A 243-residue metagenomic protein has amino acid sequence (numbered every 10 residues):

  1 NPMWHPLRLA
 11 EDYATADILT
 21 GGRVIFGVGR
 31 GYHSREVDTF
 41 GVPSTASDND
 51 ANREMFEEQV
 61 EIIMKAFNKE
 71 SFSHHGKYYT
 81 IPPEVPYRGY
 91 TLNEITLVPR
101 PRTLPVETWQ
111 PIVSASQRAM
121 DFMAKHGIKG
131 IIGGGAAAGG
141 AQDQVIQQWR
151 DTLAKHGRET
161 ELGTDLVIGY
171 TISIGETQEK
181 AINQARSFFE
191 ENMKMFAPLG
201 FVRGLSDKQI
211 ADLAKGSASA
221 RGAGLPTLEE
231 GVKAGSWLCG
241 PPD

Functional and structural regions predicted by a protein language model:
P2-H126, D143, H156: Internal, glycine-rich beta/alpha segment that forms the wall or movable "lid" of small-molecule/cofactor binding
R30-Y32, I112-A115, G130, G135-G139 (+1 more regions): Glycine-rich beta-alpha junction loops
D38, F122-G130, L162-D165, L225-L228: Short acidic (Asp/Glu) and glycine-rich catalytic loops that position anionic groups and cofactors
D48-P99, G140-D243: An alpha-helical appendage that flanks or caps ligand/catalytic pockets
F122-G134, A138-W149: Glycine-rich, aromatic-lined ligand/substrate-binding cores of catalytic and carbohydrate-binding domains
